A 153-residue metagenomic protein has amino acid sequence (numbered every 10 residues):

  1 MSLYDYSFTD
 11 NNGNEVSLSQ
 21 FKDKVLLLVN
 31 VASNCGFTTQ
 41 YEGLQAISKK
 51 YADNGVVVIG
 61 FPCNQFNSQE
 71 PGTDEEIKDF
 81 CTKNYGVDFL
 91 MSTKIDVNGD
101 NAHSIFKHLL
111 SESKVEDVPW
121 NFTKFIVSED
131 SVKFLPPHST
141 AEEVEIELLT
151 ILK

Functional and structural regions predicted by a protein language model:
M1-S19: N-terminal "domain-start" segment that seeds a small globular fold
K24-V25, N34, T38-P62, T82-Y85: Conserved helix-turn-beta segment immediately C-terminal to the redox Cys motif in thioredoxin-like folds
V31: Hydrophobic adenine-recognition pocket in adenosine-nucleotide-binding enzymes
G43-A46, E76, S104, H108 (+2 more regions): Alpha-helical elements of Rossmann-like donor-binding domains used by nucleotide-donor carbohydrate transfer enzymes
G55-G72, D88-G99: Thiol-based oxidoreductase modules, predominantly thioredoxin-like and allied folds used for disulfide exchange
E75-N121: Short, internal strand/loop/helix patches that form the active-site neighborhood or redox-interaction surface
K107, S111-K153: Thiol-/selenol-based redox modules, centered on thioredoxin-like and closely related oxidoreductase domains
